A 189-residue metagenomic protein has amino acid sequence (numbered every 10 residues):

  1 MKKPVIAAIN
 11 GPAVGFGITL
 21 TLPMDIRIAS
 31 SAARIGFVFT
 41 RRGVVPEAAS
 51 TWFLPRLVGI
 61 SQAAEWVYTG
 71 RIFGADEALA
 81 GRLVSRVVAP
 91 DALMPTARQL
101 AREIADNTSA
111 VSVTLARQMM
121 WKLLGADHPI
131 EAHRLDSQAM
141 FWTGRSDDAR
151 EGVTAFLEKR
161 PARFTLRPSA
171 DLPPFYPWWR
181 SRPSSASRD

Functional and structural regions predicted by a protein language model:
M1-N10, W52, L57, S169-A170 (+1 more regions): An acidic, glycine-rich surface segment that forms the CoA-thioester-binding/catalytic face of crotonase-fold enzymes
M1-V111, S146, R150: Crotonase-fold acyl-CoA enzyme core
K2-K3, K122, K159: Context-gated lysine
I28-A33, V84-L135, F141, D147-E151 (+1 more regions): C-terminal long alpha-helix characteristic of the crotonase
A48, Q62, Q138, P174-F175: Acidic, low-complexity intrinsically disordered regions
